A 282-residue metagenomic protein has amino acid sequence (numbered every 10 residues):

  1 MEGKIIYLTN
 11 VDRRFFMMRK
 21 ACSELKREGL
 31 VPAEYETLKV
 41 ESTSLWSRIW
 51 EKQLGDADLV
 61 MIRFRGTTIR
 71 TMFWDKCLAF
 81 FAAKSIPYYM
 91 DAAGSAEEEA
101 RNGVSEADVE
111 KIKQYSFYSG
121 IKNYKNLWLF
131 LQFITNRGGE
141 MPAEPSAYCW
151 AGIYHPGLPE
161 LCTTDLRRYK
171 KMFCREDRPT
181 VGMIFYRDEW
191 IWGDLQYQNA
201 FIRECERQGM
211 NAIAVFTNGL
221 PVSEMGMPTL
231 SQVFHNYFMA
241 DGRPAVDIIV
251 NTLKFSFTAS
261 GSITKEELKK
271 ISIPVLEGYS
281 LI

Functional and structural regions predicted by a protein language model:
M1-I282: An N-terminal assembly and electron-transfer interface module characteristic of large anaerobic redox and radical
